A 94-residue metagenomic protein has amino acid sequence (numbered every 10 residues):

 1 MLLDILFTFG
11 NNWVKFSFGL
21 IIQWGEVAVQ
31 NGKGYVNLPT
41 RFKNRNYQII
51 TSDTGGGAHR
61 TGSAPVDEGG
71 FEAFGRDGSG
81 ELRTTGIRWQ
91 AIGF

Functional and structural regions predicted by a protein language model:
M1-F9: Fibrous stalk/shaft segments of extracellular and virion attachment machinery
T8-F94: Extracellular attachment/recognition segments
